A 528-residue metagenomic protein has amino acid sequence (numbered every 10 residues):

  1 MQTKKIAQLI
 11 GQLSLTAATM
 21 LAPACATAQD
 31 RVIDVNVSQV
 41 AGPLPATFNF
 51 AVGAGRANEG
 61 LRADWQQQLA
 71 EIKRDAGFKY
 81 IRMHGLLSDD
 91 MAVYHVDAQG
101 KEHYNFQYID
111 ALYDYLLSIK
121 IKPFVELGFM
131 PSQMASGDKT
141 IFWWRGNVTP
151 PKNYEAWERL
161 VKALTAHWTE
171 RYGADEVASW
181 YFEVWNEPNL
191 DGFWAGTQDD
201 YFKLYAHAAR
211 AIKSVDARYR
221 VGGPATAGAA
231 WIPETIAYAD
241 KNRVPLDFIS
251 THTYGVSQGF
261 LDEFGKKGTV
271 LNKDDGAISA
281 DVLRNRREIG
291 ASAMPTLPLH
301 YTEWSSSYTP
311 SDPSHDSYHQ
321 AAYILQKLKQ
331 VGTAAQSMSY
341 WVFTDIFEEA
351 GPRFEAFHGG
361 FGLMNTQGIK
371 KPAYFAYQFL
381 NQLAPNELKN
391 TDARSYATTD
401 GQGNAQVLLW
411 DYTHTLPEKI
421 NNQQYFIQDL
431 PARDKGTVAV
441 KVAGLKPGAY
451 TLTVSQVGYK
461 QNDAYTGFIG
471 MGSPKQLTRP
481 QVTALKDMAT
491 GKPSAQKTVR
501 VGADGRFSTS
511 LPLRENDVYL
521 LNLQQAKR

Functional and structural regions predicted by a protein language model:
Q2-A17: Bacterial N-terminal signal peptides that target proteins for export
L9, W180-V184, N189, H300: Hydrophobic transmembrane-helix microenvironments that flank and shape a buried ionizable site
A22-Y181, A195, D199-A225, N242-V244 (+4 more regions): Non-catalytic accessory regions flanking glycosidase/transglycosidase catalytic cores in CAZymes
L87, F129-P131, N186-L190, A225-A229 (+3 more regions): Active-site-proximal loop/turn and secondary-structure-junction residues that shape catalytic pockets, frequently
S132-A135, G259, Y308-T309, D345-G351: Flexible glycine/acidic-rich beta-alpha junction loops that bind and position SAM and/or redox cofactors in anaerobic
W185-N186, H252, T302, W341 (+1 more regions): Alpha/beta-hydrolase-fold catalytic nucleophile elbow
D191-G192, A230-W231, D411: Short, well-ordered, mixed-charge alpha-helical segments that flank or form enzyme active sites
Q198-M338, E355-A356: Noncatalytic carbohydrate-binding groove/subsite architecture in carbohydrate-active enzymes
